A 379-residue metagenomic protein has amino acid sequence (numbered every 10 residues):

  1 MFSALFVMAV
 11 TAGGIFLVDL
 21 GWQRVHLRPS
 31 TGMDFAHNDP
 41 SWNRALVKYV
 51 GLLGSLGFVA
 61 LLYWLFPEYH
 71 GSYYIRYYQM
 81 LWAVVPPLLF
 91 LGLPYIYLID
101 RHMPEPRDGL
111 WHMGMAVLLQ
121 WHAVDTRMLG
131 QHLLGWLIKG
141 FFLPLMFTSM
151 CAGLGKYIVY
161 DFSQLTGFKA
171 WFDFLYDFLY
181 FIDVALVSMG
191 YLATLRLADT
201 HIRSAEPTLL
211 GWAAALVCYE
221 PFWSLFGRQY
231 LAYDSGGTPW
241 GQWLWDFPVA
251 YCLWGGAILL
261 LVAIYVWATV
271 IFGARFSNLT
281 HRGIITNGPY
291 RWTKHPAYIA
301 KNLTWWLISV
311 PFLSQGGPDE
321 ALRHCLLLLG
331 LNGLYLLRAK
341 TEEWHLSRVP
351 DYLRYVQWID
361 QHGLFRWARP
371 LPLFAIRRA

Functional and structural regions predicted by a protein language model:
M1-L279, G283, L307-A379: Membrane-anchoring alpha-helices and their flanking helix-loop junctions
R282-Y290, I299: Alpha-helical membrane-protein architecture signal
H295: Short, conserved phosphate/pyrophosphate- and ester-handling motifs at nucleotide-, phospho-/glycolipid
